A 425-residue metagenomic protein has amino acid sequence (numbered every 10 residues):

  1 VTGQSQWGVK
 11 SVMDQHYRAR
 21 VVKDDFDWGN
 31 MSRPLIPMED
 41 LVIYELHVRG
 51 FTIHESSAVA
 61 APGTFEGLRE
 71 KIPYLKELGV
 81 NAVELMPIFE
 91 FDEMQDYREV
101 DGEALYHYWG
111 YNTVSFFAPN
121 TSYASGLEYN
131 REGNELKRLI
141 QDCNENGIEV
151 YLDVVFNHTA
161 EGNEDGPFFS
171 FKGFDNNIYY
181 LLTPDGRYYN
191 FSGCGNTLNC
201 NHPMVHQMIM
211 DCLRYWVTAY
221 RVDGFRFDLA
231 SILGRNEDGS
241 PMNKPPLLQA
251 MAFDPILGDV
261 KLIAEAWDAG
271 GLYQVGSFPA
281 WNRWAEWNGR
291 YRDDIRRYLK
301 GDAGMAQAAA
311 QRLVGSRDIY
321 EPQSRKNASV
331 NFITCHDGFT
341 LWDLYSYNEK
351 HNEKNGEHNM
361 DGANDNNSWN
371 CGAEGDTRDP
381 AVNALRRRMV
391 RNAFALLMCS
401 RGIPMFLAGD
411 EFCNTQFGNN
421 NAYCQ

Functional and structural regions predicted by a protein language model:
V1-E45, I53-S57: The feature marks proteins involved in alpha-glucan
T2-G3, V9-V12, H47-E66, P73-V222 (+2 more regions): Substrate-binding/active-site clefts of carbohydrate-active enzymes
P34-E39, Y106-W109, D361: Short glycine/proline-enriched loop/turn "hinge" motifs that connect secondary-structure elements and lie
L41, H47-F51, N367-E374: Residues forming anionic-ligand binding surfaces in small-molecule and nucleic-acid pockets of primarily soluble enzymes
V42-Y44, V83-L85, V150-L152, F225 (+3 more regions): Hydrophobic faces of well-ordered beta-strands that scaffold small-molecule active sites in alpha/beta enzyme cores
I53-S57, D343-L344, F417-A422: Cytochrome P450 core scaffold surrounding the K-helix E-X-X-R motif and the conserved "meander" helix-loop region
F156, C413-N414: Short active-site segment of divalent metal-dependent hydrolases/proteases that encodes the spacing between
R221, E237, M242-A408, F412 (+1 more regions): Conserved alpha/beta catalytic core and glycan-binding cleft of carbohydrate-active enzymes
